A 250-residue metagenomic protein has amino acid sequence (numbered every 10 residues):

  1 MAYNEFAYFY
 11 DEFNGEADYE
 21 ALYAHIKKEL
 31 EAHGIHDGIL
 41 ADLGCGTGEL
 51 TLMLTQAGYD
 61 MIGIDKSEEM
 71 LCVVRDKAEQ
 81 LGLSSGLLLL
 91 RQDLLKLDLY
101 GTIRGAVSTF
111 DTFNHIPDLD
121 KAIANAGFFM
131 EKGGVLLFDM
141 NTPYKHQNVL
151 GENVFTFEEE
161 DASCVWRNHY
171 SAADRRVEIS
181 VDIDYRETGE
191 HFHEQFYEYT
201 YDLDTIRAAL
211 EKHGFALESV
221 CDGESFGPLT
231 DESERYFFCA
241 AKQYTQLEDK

Functional and structural regions predicted by a protein language model:
M1-H36: Conserved class I S-adenosyl-L-methionine
D37-G44: Conserved class I S-adenosyl-L-methionine
A41, E49-K96: Class I SAM-dependent methyltransferase SAM/SAH-binding core
D98-G105: A short acidic, Gly/Pro-enriched loop at the edge of an enzyme's catalytic core that lines a small-molecule cofactor
N114-H115: A short His-aromatic
D120-K132: A short glycine-rich, Lys/Arg-flanked "PGG" loop and its adjoining helix->strand segment in the class I
L137-A209: SAM-dependent methyltransferase
L203-K250: C-terminal lobe and adjacent flexible extensions of AdoMet/dcAdoMet transferase-like proteins
